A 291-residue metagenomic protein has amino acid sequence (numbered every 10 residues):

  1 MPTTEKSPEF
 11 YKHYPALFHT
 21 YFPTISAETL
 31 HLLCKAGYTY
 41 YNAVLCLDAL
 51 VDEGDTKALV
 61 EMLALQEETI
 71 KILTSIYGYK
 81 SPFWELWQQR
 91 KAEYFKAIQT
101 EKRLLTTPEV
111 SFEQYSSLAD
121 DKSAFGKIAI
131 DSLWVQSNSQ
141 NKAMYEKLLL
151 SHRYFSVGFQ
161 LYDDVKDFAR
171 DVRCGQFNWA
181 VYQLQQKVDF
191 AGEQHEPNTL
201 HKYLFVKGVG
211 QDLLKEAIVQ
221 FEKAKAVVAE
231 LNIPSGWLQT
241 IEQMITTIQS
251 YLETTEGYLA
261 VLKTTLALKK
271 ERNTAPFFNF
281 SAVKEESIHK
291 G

Functional and structural regions predicted by a protein language model:
P2-T3, E28, L32, G54-A58 (+2 more regions): A ubiquitous short alpha-helical element
P2-Y14, L32-A36, E68-G175, I218 (+1 more regions): All-alpha helical catalytic cores of prenyl diphosphate-utilizing isoprenoid enzymes
T4-E53: Long, hydrophobic/aromatic-enriched structural stretches that serve as scaffold segments
Y21, L50-G54, E101-L105, Q136 (+1 more regions): Secondary-structure edge/capping motif, primarily at the C-terminal ends of alpha-helices and the immediately following
L45-I70, S132-S139, R153-V209: Acidic, Mg2+-coordinating active-site segments of isoprenoid diphosphate-utilizing enzymes
L73-F95, V188-S235: Primarily interfacial, aromatic-capped hydrophobic alpha-helices that serve as membrane anchors
I128-S132, V188-H195, D212-E216, N279-H289: Short secondary-structure transition/capping segments
I245-G291: Acidic, carboxylate-rich catalytic segments that either coordinate divalent cations
